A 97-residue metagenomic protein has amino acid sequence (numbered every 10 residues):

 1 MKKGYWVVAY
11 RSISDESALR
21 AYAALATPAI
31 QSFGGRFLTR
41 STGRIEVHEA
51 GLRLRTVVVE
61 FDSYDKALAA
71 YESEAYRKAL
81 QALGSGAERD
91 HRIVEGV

Functional and structural regions predicted by a protein language model:
M1-R55, D62-L68, E72, E95-V97: Short S/T/G/P-rich N-terminal loop/turn motif that feeds into the first structured element of a domain
A67-R92: C-terminal structural segments of small proteins and small subunits
